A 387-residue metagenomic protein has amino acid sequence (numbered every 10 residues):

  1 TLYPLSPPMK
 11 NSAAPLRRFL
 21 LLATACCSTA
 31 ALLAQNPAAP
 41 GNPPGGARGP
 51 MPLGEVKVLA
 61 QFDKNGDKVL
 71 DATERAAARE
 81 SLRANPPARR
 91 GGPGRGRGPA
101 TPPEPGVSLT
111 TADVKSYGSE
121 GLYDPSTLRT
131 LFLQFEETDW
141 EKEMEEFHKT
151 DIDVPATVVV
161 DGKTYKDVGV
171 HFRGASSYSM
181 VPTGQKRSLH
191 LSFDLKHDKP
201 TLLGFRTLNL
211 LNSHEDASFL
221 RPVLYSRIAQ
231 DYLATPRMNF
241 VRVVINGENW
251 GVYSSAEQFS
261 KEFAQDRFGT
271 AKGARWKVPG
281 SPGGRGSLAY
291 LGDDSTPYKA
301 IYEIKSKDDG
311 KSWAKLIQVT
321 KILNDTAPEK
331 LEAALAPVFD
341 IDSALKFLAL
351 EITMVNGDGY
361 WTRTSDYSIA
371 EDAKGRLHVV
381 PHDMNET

Functional and structural regions predicted by a protein language model:
T1-P4, A34: Short, basic, low-complexity termini and linkers enriched in Ser/Thr/Gly/Pro that act as targeting/leader peptides
Y3, M9-A23: Bacterial N-terminal signal peptides that target proteins for export
K10-S12, L32-A38: N-terminal acidic, proline/glycine-rich, low-complexity intrinsically disordered segments
Q35-K57, R79-T387: Phosphate/dinucleotide-binding and metal-coordinating scaffold of catalytic cores in nucleotide-dependent enzymes
D63-D67, D71, D358: Acidic carboxylate motifs that coordinate Ca2+ or other divalent cations, activating on Asp/Glu
E74: Ca2+-coordinating acidic residues in Ca2+-binding motifs
